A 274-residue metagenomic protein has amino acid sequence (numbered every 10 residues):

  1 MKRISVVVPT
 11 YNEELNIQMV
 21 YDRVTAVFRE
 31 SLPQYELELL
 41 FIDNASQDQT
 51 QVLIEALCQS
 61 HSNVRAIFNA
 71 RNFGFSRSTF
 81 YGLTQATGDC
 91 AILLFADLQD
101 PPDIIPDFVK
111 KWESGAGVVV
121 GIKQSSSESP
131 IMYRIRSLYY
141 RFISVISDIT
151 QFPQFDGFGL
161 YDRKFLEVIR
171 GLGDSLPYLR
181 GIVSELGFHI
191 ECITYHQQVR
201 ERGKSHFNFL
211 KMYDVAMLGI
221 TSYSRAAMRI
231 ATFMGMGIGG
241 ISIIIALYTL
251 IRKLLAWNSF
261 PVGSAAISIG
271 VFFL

Functional and structural regions predicted by a protein language model:
M1, Y178-L274: Hydrophobic helical membrane-anchoring modules
M1-P130: Structured catalytic core of nucleotide-sugar glycosyltransferases
K2, E38, F152-P153, A265-A266: Short hydrophobic "helix-edge" motifs at membrane interfaces and signal-peptide entry regions
V20-R23, V27, L53, F108 (+5 more regions): A ubiquitous structural signal for well-ordered alpha-helices
A26, E30, A56, S60 (+7 more regions): Conserved amphipathic alpha-helical interaction elements at protein-protein interfaces in regulatory, energy-coupling
N69-R71, F75-Q85, C90, P102-L179 (+1 more regions): Acceptor/aglycone-binding surface of glycosyltransferases and processive sugar-polymer synthases
